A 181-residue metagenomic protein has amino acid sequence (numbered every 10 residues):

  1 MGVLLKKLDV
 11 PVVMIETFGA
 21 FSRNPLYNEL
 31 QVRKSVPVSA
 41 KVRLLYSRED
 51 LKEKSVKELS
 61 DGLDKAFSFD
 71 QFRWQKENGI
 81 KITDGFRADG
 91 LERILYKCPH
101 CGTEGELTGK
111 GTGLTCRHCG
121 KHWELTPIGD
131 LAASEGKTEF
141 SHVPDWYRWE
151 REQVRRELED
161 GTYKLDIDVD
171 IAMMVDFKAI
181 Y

Functional and structural regions predicted by a protein language model:
M1-D61, I82-G102, G109-G120: A cross-family acyltransferase "interaction/gating" segment
L44, D61-K65, E152, R156: Charged/polar, solvent-exposed surface patches and flexible loops
L59-R73: Short, structured interface segments
R73-K81: Mid-sequence helix-capping/hinge segment at a functional interface
H100-G105, K178-Y181: Short small/polar-residue motifs
G105-G111, T126-G129: Short Cys/His-rich "knuckle" micro-motifs
H122-Y181: Long, charge-rich boundary regions
